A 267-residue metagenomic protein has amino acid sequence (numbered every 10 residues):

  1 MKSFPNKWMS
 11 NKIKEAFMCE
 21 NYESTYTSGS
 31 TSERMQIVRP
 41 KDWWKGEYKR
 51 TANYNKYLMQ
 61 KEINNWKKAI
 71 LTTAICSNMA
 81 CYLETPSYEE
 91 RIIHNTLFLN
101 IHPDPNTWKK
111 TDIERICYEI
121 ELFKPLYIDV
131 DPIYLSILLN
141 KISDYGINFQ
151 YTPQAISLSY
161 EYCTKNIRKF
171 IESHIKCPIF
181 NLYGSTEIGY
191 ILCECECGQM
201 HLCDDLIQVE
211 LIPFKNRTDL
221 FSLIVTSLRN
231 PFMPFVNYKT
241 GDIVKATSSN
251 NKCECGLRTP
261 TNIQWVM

Functional and structural regions predicted by a protein language model:
M1-Y26, T31-K67, A74, L122-D129 (+2 more regions): Nucleotide 5′-phosphate-binding alpha/beta core
K2, M79, Y190-L192: Short, solvent-exposed polar/charged micro-motifs at secondary-structure junctions
E23-T25, P86-E89, L139-N140, T259: Short hydrophobic/aromatic-rich motifs at helix boundaries and adjacent loops
R34, C76-N78, N230-M233: Short, acidic Gly/Pro/Ser/Thr-rich loop/turn segments
R39-P40, I63, A80, N140 (+2 more regions): Short linear functional motifs in flexible/disordered or boundary regions
D42, T85-P86, G198: Short secondary-structure boundary/capping segments
K56-H94, P103: Conserved AMP-binding loop of ANL adenylate-forming enzymes
N95-M267: Active-site glycine/GP-rich loop and adjacent strand/helix microenvironment that borders small-molecule binding pockets
